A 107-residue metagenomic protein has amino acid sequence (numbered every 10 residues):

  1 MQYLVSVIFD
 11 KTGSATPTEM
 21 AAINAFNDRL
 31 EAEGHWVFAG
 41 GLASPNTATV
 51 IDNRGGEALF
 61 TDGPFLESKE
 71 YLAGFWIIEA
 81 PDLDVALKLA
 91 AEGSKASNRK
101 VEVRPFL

Functional and structural regions predicted by a protein language model:
M1-L107: Conserved, structured core segments of small domains
